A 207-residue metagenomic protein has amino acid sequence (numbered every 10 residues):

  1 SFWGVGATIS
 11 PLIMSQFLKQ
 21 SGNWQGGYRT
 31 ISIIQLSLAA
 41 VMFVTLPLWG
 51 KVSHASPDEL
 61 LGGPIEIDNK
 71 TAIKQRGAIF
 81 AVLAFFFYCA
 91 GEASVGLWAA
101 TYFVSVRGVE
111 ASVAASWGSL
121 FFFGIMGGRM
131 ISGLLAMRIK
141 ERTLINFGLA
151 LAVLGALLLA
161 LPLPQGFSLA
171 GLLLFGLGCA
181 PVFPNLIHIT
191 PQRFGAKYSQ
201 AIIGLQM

Functional and structural regions predicted by a protein language model:
G26-P47: Symmetry-related core transmembrane helices of the 12-TM Major Facilitator Superfamily/SLC fold
S53-A81: Juxtamembrane intracellular "pre-TM" segments in multi-pass secondary transporters
Q75-G127: Extracytoplasmic gate region of multi-pass secondary transporters
G128-K140: Helix-to-loop junctions at the C-terminal end of transmembrane segments in multipass secondary transporters
T143-L158: Structural signature of the two symmetry-related core transmembrane helices
G155, G166-L174: Paired small-residue
P181-F194: Intracellular juxtamembrane helix-capping segments at the cytosolic ends of symmetry-related transmembrane helices
A196-M207: A late C-terminal transmembrane helix in Major Facilitator Superfamily
